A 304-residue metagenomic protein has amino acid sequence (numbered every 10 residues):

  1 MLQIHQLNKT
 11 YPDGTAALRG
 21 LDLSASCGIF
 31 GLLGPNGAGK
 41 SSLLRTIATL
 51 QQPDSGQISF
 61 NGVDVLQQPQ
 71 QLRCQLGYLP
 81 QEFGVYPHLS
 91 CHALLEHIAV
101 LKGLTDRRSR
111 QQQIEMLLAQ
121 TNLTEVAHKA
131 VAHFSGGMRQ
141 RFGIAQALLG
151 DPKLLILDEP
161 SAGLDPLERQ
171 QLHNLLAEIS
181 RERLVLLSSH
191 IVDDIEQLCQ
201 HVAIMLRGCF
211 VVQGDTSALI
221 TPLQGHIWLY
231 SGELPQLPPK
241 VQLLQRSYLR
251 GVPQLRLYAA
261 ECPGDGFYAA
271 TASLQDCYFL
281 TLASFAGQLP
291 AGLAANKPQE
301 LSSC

Functional and structural regions predicted by a protein language model:
L2, A17-L18, R73: Conserved structural motif at the start of ABC-family nucleotide-binding domains
P35-G39: Walker A (P-loop) phosphate-binding loop of ABC-type ATPase nucleotide-binding domains
A48: Helix-to-loop junction immediately C-terminal to a conserved catalytic motif
G56-Q67, Q71-L72: Conserved ABC transporter NBD signature motif
E96, V100, R108-V126: Conserved ABC ATPase "signature" region
L155-E159: Catalytic Walker B motif of ABC-type/P-loop ATPase nucleotide-binding domains
Q171-R256: ABC transporter nucleotide-binding domain
